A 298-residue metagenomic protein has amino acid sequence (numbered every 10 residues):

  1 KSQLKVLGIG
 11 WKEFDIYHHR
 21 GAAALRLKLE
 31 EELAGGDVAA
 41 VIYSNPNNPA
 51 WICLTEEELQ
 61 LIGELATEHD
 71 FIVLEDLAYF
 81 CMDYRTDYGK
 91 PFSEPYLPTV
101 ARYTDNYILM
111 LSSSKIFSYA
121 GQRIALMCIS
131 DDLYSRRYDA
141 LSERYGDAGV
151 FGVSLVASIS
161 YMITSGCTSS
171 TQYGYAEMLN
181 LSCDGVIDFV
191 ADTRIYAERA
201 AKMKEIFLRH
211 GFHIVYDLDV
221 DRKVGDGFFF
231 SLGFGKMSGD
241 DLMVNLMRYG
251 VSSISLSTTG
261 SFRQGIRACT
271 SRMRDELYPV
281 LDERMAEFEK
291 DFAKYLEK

Functional and structural regions predicted by a protein language model:
K1-W11: Substrate-binding/gating loop at the entrance of the active-site cleft, primarily in PLP-dependent aminotransferase-like
I9, E68-I72, T104-D105: A short helix->loop->beta-strand "cap" motif at the edges of active sites that frequently abuts
E13, V73-E75, Y175, S255: Hydrophobic residues in well-ordered beta-strands that form the structural core
H18-E94: Active-site phosphate-binding strand-loop segment of PLP-dependent enzymes
P98, R102-R194: Conserved core segment of the aminotransferase class I/II
Y103, L242-K298: PLP-dependent enzyme catalytic core of the Aspartate aminotransferase-like
C128, S231-G233, C269-S271: Short hydrophobic/aromatic beta-strand micro-patches that form the beta-sheet surface supporting nucleotide- or nucleic
T168-Q172, A176, F189-L208, I214-G233: Conserved glycine-rich beta-strand-loop-beta hairpin in the small C-terminal domain of fold type I
